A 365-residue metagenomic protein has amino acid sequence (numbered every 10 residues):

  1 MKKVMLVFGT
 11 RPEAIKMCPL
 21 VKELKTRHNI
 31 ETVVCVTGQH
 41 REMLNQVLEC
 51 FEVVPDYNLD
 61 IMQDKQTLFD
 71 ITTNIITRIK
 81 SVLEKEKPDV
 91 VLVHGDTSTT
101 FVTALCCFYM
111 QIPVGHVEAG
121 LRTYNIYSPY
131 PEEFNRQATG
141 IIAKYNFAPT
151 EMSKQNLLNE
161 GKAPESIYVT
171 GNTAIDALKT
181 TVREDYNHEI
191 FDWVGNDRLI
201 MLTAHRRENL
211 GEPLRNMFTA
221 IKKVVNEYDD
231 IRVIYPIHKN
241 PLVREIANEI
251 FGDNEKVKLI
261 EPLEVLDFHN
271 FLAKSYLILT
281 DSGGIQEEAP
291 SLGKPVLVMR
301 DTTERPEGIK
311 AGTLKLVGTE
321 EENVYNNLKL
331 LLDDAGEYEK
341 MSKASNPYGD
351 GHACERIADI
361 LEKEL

Functional and structural regions predicted by a protein language model:
M1-Y235, N240-L365: Nucleotide-activated sugar donor-binding and catalytic core shared by glycosyltransferases and related lipid-linked
